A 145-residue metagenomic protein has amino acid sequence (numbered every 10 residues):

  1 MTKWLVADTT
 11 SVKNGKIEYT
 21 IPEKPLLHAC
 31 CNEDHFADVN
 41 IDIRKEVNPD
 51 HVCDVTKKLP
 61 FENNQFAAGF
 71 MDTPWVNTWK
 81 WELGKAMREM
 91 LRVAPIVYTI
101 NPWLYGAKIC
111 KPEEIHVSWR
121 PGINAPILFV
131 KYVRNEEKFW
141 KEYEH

Functional and structural regions predicted by a protein language model:
M1-H145: Class I S-adenosyl-L-methionine-dependent methyltransferase catalytic core
